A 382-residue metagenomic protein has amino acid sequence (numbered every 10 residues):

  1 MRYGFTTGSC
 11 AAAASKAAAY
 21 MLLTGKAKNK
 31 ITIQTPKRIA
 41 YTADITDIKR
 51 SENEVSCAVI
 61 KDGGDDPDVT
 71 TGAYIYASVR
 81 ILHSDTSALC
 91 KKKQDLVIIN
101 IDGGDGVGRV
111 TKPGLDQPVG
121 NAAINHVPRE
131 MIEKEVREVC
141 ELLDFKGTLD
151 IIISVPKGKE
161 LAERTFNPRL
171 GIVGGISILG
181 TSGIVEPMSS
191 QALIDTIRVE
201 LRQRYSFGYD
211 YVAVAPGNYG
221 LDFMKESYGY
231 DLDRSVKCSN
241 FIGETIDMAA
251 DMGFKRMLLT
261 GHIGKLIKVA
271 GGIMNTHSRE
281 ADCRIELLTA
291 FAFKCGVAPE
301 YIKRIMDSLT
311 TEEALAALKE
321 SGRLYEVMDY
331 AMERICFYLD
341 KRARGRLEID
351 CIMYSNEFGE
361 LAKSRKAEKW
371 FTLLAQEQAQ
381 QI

Functional and structural regions predicted by a protein language model:
M1-R164, P168-L170: Generic N-terminal targeting/processing segments that precede catalytic cores or assembly contacts
R2, G8, L170-I176, T181-N356: A structural signal for small-residue-enriched, beta-sheet-centric alpha/beta enzyme cores and oligomeric scaffold folds
L23-Y41, G106-I124, R164-F166, Y205-G220 (+3 more regions): Short N-terminal secondary-structure initiator segments
Y76, S227-Y230, S364-W370: Surface-exposed flexible segments
L82-S84, G158, Y219, G264 (+1 more regions): Short, glycine-/Ser/Thr-/acidic-enriched flexible segments
A88, K112, A162, F223 (+2 more regions): Generic domain-boundary/flexible-linker signal
I98, R129, M332-I382: Extended hydrophobic packing segments that form well-structured cores
